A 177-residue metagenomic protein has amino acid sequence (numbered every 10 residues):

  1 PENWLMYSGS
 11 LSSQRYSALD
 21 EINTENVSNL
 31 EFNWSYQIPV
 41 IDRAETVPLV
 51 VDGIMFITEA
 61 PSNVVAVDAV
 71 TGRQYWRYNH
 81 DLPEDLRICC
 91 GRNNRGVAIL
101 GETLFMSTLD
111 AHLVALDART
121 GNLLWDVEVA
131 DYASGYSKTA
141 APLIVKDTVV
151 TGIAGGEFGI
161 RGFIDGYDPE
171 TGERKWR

Functional and structural regions predicted by a protein language model:
P1-I38, R73-L86, N122-D131, E173-R177: Aromatic (tryptophan-biased) beta-strands that constitute blades/sheets of beta-rich domains
N23-N26, D68, D117, D168: Structural recognition of the beta-propeller blade-terminating site
Y36-V47, R77-L100, D126-A141, F158: Extracytoplasmic beta-rich repeat domains
V50-D52, I99-G101, I144-K146: Residue-level detector of Asp-centered blade-edge/turn motifs that repeat once per structural unit in beta-propeller
N63-V65, H112-V114, F163-D165: A short loop-to-beta-strand structural motif that recurs across blades of beta-propeller domains
L116, T120-G121, G162-R174: Beta-propeller blade signature
